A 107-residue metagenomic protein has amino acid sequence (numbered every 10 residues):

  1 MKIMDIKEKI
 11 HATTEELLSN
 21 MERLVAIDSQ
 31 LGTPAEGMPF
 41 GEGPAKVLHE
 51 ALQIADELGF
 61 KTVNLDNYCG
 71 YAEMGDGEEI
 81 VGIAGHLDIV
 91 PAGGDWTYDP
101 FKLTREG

Functional and structural regions predicted by a protein language model:
M1-E8, G75-I83: Short charge-dense sequence patches
I3-E42: N-terminal capping segment at the start of a domain
E8, A12-T14, G59, M74 (+1 more regions): Short, well-ordered helical secondary-structure segments
I10, V25, V47, I89-V90: Hydrophobic aliphatic residue packing
N20-V25, E73-M74, P100-F101: Short hydrophobic/aromatic-rich motifs at helix boundaries and adjacent loops
P34-E79, K102-L103: A non-catalytic alpha/beta surface segment that caps or lines the substrate-entry region of metallo-dependent hydrolase
I80-G107: Active-site metal-coordination/substrate-binding segment of hydrolases, especially metallo-dependent peptidases
